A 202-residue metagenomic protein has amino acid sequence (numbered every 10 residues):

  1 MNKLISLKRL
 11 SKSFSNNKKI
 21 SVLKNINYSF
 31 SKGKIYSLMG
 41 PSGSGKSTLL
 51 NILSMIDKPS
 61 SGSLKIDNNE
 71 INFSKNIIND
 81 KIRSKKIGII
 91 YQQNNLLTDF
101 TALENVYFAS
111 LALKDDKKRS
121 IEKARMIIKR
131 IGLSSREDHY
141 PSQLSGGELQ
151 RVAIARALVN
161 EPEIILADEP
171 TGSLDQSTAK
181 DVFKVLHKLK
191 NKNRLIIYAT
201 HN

Functional and structural regions predicted by a protein language model:
M39-P41: The feature captures the beta-strand-to-loop junction immediately N-terminal to the Walker
S54: Helix-to-loop junction immediately C-terminal to a conserved catalytic motif
G62-F73: Conserved ABC transporter NBD signature motif
F100-F108: Short coil-to-helix segment of the ABC ATPase nucleotide-binding domain corresponding to the Q-loop/switch region
Y140-L144, E148-Q150: Conserved ABC ATPase signature
V159-E163: A short, proline-enriched helix->beta-strand linker immediately N-terminal to the Walker B motif in ABC-type P-loop
I165-D168: Catalytic Walker B motif of ABC-type/P-loop ATPase nucleotide-binding domains
